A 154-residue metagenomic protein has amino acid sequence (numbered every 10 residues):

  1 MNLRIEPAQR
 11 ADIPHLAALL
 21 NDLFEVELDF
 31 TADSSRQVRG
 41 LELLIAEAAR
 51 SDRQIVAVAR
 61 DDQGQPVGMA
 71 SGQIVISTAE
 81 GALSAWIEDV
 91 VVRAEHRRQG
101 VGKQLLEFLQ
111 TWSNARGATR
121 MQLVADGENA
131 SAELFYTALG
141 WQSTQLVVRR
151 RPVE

Functional and structural regions predicted by a protein language model:
M1-P14, E154: Conserved N-terminal entry element of GNAT/NAT acetyltransferase domains
N21-I45, Q54: Conserved GNAT-fold acetyl-CoA-binding loop/helix
A46-V58, W86: A short helix-loop-beta-strand connector motif used in the catalytic cores of GNAT acetyltransferases and, in some
V58, Q65-I74, W86, V91: Conserved beta-strand in the GNAT
R93-E95, Q99, G127-E128: Active-site acidic-Proline motif in GNAT/NAT acetyltransferases
R98-L106, S113: Glycine-rich acyl-CoA binding loop
K103, E107, G127-Q145, R150: Conserved active-site alpha-helix within GNAT-family acetyltransferase domains
S113-A125: Conserved GNAT acetyl-CoA-binding A-motif
